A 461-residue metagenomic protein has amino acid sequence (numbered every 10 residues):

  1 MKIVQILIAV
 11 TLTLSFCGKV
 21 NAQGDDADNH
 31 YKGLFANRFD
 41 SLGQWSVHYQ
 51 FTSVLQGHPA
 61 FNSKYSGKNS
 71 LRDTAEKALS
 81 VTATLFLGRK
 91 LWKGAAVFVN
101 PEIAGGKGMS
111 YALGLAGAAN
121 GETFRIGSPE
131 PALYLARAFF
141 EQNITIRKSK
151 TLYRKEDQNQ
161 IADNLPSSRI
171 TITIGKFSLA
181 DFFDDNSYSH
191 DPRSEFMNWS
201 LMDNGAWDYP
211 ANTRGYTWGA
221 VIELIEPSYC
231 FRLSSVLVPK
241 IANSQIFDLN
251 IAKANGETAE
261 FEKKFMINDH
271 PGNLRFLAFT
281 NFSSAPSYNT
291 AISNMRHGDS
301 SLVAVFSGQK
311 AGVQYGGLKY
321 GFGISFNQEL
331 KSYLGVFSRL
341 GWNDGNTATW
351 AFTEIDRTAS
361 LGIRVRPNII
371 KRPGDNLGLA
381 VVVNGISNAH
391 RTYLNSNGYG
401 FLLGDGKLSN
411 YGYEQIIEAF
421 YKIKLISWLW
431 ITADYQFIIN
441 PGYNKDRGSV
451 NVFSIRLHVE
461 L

Functional and structural regions predicted by a protein language model:
F35-V47, P59-A60, R89, K93-V97 (+7 more regions): Short loop/turn motifs that connect adjacent beta-strands in outer-membrane beta-barrel proteins
W45, L79-L85, Y134-F140, I170 (+7 more regions): Hydrophobic, lipid-facing positions within transmembrane beta-strands of outer-membrane proteins
V47, F51-G57, V99-I103, I172-K176 (+8 more regions): Transmembrane beta-barrel strands of outer-membrane/channel proteins
S53, R89-K90, P101, Q142-I144 (+8 more regions): Residue-level signature of outer-membrane beta-barrel architecture
G57-S80, N186-S189, D446: Surface-exposed strand-loop-strand hairpins of Gram-negative outer-membrane beta-barrel proteins
G114-E130, K150-G256, E260, G398-D405: Surface-exposed coil loops of outer-membrane beta-barrel proteins
A136-S149, L379, S449-L461: Outer-membrane beta-barrel "beta-signal"
E260-E262, L277, N281-G316, F337 (+3 more regions): Outer membrane beta-barrel transmembrane domains
